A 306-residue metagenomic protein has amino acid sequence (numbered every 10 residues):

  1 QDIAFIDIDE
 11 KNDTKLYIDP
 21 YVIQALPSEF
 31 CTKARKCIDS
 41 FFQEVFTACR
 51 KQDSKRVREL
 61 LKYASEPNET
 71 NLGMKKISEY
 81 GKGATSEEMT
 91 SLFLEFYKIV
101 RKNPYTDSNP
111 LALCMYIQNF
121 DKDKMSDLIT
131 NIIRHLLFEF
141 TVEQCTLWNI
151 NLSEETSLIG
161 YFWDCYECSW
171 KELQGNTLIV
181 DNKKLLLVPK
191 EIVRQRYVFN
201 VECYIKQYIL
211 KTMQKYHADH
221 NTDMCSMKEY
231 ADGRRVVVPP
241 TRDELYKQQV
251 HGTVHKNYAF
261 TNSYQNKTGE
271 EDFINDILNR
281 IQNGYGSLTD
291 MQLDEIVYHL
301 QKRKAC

Functional and structural regions predicted by a protein language model:
Q1-L152, T156: Long, contiguous, compositionally biased segments that the model treats as domain-scale units
F162-C306: The feature marks a conserved, polyanion-engaging helical scaffold used by nucleic-acid processing enzymes and innate
